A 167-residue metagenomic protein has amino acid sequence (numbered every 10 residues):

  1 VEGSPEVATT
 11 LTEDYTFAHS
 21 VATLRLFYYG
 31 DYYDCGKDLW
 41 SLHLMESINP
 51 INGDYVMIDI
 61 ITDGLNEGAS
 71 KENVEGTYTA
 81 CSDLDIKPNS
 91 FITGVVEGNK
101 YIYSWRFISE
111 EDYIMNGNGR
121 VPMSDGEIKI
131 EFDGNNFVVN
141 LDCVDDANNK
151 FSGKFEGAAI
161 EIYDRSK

Functional and structural regions predicted by a protein language model:
V1-G36: Charge-rich, low-complexity N-terminal segments
V1-P5, D125-G126, N136, N140-K167: Edge beta-strand at a domain terminus
T23-K129: Surface-exposed helix/loop patches within compact recognition domains
D38-S41, G134-N140: Short, hydrophobic/aromatic-rich segments at coil-to-beta transitions
